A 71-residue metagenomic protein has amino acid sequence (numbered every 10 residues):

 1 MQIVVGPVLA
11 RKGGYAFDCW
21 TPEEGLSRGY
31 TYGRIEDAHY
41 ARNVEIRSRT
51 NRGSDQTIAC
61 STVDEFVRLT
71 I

Functional and structural regions predicted by a protein language model:
M1-D18, R47, G53-I71: Short N-terminal "domain-start" leader segments that mark the transition from disordered tails or signal peptides into
C19-E23: Short acidic, glycine-rich loop/turn motifs
E24-E36, I58: A short, exposed loop/beta-hairpin motif centered on an aromatic-Gly-Thr core
A38-Y40: Short amphipathic alpha-helices within nucleic acid-binding modules
N43: Basic, amphipathic alpha-helical segments enriched in Lys/Arg and hydrophobic/aromatic residues
